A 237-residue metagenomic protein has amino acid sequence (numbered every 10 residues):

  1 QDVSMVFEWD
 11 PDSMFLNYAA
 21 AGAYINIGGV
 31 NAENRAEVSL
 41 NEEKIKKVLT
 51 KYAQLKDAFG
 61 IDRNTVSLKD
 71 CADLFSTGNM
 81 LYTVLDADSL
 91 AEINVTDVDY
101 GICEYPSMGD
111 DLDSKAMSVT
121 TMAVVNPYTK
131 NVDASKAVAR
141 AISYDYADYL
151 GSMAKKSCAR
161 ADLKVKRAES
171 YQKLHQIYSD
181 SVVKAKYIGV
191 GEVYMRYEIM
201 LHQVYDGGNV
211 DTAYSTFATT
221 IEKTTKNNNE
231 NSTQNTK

Functional and structural regions predicted by a protein language model:
Q1, L68-T83: Short helices/loops that flank or line small-molecule/ion binding pockets
Q1, L90-V95: Pocket-flanking alpha-helical
Q1-E37: Extracytoplasmic/periplasmic solute-binding protein
Y18, N31-T65: Glycine-centered hinge/linker elements that transmit conformational signals in sensory and ligand-binding systems
K46-K56, A72, S76, S135-A147 (+3 more regions): Non-transmembrane alpha-helical segments in soluble domains of secreted/periplasmic/extracellular proteins
L81-D86, G101: Paired acidic/hydrophobic, glycine-rich loop segments that form the ligand-binding mouth/hinge of periplasmic-binding
N94-A159: Extracytoplasmic/periplasmic substrate-recognition and gating elements
D133, D148-G151, L163-K237: Conserved C-terminal helix/tail region of periplasmic/extracytoplasmic solute-binding proteins
